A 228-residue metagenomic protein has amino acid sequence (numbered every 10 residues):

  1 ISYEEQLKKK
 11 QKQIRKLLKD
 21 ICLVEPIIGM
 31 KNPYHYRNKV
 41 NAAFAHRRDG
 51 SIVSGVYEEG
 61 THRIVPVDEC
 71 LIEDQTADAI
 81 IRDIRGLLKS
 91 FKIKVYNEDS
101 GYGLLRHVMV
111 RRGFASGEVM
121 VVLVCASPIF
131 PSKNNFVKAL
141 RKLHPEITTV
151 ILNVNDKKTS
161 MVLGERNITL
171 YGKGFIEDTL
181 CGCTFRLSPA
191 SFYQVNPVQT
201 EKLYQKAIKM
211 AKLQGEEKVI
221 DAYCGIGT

Functional and structural regions predicted by a protein language model:
I1-T228: Accessory RNA-recognition modules of RNA-modification enzymes
